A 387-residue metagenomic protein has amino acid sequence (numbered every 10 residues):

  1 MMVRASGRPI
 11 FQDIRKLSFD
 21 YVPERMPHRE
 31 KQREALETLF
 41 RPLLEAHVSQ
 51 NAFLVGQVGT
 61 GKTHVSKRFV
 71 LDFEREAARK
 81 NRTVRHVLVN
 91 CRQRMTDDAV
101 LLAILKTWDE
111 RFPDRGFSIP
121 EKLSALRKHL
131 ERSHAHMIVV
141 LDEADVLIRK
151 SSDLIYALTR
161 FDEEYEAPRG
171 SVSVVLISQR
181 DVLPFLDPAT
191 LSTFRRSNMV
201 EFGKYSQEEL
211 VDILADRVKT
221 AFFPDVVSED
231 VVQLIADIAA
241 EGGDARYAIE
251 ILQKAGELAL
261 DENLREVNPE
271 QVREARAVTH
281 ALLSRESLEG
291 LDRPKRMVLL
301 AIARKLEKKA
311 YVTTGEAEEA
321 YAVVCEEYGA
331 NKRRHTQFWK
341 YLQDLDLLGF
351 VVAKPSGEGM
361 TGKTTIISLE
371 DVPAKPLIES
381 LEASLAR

Functional and structural regions predicted by a protein language model:
M1-Q50, D72-R75: A short, basic N-terminal segment
R4-F11, S18, S49, R92-I213 (+5 more regions): Mid-core helix/loop region of P-loop NTP-binding domains shared across ATPases and GTPases
H47-D72, Q93: Walker A/P-loop nucleotide-binding motif
F53, E76-R92: Conserved catalytic segments around the Walker B and adjacent sensor/switch elements of P-loop NTPase domains
A240-A245, Q253-V267, A303-K308, C325-E327 (+1 more regions): AAA+ ATPase "lid" subdomain C-terminal helix
L258-L283: Conserved C-terminal helix/linker of AAA+ ATPases
A281-Y311: Short alpha-helical segments that sit at the start of domains
L306-R387: Terminal-proximal interaction/regulatory segments of ATP-powered molecular machines
